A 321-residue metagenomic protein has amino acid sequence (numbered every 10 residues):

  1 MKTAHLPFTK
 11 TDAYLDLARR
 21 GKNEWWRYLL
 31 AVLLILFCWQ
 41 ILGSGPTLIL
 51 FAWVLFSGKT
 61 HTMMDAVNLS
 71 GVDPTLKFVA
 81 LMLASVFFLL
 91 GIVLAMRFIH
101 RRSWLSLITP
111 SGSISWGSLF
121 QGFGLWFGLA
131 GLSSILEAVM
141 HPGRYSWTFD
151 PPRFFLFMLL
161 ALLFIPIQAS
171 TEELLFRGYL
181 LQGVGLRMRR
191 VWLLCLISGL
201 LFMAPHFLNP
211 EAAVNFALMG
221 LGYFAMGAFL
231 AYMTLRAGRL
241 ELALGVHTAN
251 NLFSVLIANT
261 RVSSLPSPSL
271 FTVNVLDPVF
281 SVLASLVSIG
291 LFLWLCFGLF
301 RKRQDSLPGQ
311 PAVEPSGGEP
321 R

Functional and structural regions predicted by a protein language model:
M1-S103, P268-R321: N-terminal, membrane-interfacial amphipathic/helix-forming hydrophobic leader that caps and precedes the first
E24-V32, D73, K77-L81, S85 (+9 more regions): Residue-level signature of transmembrane alpha-helical entry/exit and packing/kink sites in multi-pass membrane
V32-L48, A84, L125, L129 (+1 more regions): Hydrophobic alpha-helical membrane-insertion segments
S57, I99-H100, M140, M188 (+1 more regions): A broad structural signal for alpha-helix termini and local helix breaks/kinks
M63-T75, V79-L81, W104-T171, L181-Q182 (+1 more regions): Juxtamembrane helix-loop-helix connectors linking adjacent transmembrane helices in multi-pass membrane enzymes
A84-A95, F123-S134, L196-L200: Hydrophobic alpha-helical transmembrane segments of multi-pass integral membrane proteins
A95-M96, L136, V184, M233: Broad structural signal for hydrophobic residues in well-ordered alpha-helices, predominantly aliphatic
F157-P320: Transmembrane helix-loop-helix hairpins at the membrane interface of multi-pass integral membrane proteins
